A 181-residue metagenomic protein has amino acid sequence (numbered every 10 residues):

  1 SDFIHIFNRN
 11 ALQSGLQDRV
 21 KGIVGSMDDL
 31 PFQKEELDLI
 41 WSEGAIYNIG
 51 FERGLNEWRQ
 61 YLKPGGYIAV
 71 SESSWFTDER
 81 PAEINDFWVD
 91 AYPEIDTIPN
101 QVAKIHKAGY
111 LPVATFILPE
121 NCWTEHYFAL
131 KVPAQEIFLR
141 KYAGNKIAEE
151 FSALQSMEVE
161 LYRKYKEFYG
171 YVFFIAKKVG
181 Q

Functional and structural regions predicted by a protein language model:
S1-D29: Class I SAM-dependent methyltransferase SAM/SAH-binding core
I23, W41, A69: Conserved Rossmann-like nucleotide-binding pocket used by diverse enzymes that bind dinucleotide cofactors
D28-I40: A short acidic, Gly/Pro-enriched loop at the edge of an enzyme's catalytic core that lines a small-molecule cofactor
D38-E52: A short SAM/SAH-binding and catalytic strip from SAM-dependent methyltransferases
E52-Y67: A short glycine-rich, Lys/Arg-flanked "PGG" loop and its adjoining helix->strand segment in the class I
V70-Y92: Short, glycine-/aromatic-enriched active-site segment of Class I SAM-dependent methyltransferases
P93-T115: Short alpha-helix
A114-Q181: Conserved Class I S-adenosyl-L-methionine
